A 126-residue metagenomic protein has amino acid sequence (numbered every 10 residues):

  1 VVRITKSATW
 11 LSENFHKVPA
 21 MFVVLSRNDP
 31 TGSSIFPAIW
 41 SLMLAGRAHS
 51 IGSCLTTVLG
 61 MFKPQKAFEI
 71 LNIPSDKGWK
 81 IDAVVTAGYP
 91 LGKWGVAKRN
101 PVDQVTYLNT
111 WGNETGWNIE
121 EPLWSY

Functional and structural regions predicted by a protein language model:
V1-I35: Glycine/small-residue-rich phosphate/adenosyl-binding loop
E13-H16, I73-G78, K98-R99: Solvent-exposed alpha-helices and their adjacent loops that cap or buttress functional pockets in soluble metabolic
H16-A20, I51, K77-I81: Short coil/turn connectors at secondary-structure junctions
P37-I39: Charged helix-capping and loop-helix junction motifs
L44-A48: Short hydrophobic alpha-helices that are characteristic scaffold elements of the AMP-binding
I51-K63: GST superfamily/GST-like fold recognition
A67-T86: Short, conserved aromatic-histidine micro-motifs
K80-Y126: C-terminal helix-cap and adjacent tail motif
